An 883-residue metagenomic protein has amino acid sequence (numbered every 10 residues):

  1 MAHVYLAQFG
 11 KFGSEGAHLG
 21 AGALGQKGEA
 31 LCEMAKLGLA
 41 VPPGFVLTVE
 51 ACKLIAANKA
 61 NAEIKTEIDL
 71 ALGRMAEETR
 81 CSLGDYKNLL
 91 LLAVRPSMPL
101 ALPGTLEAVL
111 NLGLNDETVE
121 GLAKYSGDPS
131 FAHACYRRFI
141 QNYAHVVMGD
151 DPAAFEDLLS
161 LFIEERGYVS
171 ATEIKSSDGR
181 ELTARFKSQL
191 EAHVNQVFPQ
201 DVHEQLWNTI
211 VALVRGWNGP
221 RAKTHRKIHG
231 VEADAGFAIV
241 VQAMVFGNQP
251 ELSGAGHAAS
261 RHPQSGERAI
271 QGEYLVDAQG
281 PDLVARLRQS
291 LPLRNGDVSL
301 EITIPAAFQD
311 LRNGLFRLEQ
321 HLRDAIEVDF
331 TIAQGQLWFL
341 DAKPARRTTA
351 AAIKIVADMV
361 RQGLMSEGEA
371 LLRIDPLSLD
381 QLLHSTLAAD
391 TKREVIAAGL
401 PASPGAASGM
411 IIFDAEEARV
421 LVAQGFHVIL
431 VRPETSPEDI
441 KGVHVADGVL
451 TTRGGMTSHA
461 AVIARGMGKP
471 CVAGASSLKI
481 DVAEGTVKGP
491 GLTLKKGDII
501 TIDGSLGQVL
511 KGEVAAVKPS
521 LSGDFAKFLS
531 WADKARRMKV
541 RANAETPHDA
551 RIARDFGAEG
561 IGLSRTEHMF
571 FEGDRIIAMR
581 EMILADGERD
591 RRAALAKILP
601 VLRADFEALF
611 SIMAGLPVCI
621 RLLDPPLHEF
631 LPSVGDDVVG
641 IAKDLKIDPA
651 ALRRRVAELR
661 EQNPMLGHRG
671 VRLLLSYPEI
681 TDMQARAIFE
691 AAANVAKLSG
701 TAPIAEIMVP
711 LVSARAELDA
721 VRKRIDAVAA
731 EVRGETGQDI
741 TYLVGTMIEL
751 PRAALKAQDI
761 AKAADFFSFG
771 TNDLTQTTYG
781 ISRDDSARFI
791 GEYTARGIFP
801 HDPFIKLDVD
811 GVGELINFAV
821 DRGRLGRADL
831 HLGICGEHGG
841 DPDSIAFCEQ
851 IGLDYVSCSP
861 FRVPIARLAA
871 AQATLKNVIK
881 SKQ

Functional and structural regions predicted by a protein language model:
M1-E394, P401, V420, F426-I429 (+12 more regions): Nucleotide/phosphate-binding sheet-loop regions of phosphoryl- and nucleotidyl-transfer enzymes
F45, T452-G454, A473-S476, S564 (+2 more regions): Short beta->alpha connector loops at strand-helix junctions that form conserved, small/polar/Pro-enriched
T48, T435-E438, M456-S458, S477-K488 (+5 more regions): Short acidic loop-to-helix transition motifs that present clustered carboxylates
M98, A243-N248, Q264, A415 (+6 more regions): Short, flexible loop/turn elements at secondary-structure junctions
T391, P404, Q758: A contiguous, basic/glycine-rich beta-loop/short-helix subdomain that forms a polymer-engagement track
A398-E438, G489-K527: Extended, non-globular alpha-helical segments
D447-R453, C471, G833: A short, small-residue-rich loop immediately preceding and capping a beta-strand
L521-G523, W531-K882: Conserved alpha/beta-domain cores
